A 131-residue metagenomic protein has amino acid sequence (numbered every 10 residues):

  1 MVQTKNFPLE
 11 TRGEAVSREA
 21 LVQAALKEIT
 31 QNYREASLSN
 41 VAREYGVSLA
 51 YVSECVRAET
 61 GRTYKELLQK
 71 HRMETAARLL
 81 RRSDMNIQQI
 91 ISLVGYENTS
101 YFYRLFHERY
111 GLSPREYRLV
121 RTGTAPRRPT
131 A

Functional and structural regions predicted by a protein language model:
Q3-E10, E14, A24-S37, C55-T60 (+3 more regions): Basic, amphipathic alpha-helical hairpins
F7, R12, S17, R104-A131: …primarily DNA-binding HTH/wHTH and HhH modules…
R18-V22: The cytosolic transmitter module of two-component sensor histidine kinases
Q23-Q31, A58-E97, L119-A131: Terminal helix-turn-helix DNA-binding modules in bacterial transcription factors
E35, S39-H71, I91-E116: Basic/polar phosphate-binding segments, predominantly the helix-turn-helix DNA-binding elements of transcriptional
